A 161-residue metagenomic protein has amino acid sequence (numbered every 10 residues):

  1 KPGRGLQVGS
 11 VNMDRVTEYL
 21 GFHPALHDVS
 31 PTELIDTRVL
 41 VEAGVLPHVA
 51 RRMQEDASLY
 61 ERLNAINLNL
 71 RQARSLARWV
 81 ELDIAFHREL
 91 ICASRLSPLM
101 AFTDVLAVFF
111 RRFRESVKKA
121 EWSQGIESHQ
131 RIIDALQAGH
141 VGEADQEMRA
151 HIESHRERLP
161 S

Functional and structural regions predicted by a protein language model:
K1-V41, P47, S161: Short linear motifs at protein or domain termini
L34-E115, G125-H129, E143-S154: Conserved amphipathic alpha-helical segments that form helical-bundle/coiled-coil interaction surfaces
A120-Q124: Short helix-capping and inter-helix turn/linker motifs at the boundaries of alpha-helical repeat units
E153-S161: Short arginine-rich
